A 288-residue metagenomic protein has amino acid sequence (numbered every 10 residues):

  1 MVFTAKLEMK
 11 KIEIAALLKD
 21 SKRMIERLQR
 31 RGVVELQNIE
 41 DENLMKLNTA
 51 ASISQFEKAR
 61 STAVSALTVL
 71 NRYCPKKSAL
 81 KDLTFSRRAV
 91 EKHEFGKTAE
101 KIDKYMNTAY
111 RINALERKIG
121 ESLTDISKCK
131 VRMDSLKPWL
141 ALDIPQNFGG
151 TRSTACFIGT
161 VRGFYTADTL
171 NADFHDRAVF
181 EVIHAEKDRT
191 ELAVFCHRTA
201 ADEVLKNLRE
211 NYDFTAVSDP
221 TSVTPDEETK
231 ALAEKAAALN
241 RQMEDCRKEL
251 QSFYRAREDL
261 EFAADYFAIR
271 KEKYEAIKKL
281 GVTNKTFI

Functional and structural regions predicted by a protein language model:
M1-I288: Long, charged N-terminal accessory/stalk domains
